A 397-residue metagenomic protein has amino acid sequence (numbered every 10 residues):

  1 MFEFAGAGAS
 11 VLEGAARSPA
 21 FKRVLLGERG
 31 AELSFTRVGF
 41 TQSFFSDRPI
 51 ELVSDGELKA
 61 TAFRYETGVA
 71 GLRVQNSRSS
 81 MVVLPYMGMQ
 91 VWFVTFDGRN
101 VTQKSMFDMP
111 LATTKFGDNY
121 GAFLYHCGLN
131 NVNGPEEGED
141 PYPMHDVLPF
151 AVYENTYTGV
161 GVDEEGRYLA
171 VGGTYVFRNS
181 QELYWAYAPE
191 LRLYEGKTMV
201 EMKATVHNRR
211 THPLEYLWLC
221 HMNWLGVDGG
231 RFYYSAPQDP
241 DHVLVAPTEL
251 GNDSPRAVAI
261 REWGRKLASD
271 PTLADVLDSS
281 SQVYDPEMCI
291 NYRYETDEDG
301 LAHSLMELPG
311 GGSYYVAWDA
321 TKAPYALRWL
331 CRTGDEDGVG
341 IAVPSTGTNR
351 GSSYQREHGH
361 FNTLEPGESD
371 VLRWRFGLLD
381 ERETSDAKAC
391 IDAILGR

Functional and structural regions predicted by a protein language model:
F2-E195, M199-E201, H212-E215, M222-R397: Surface-exposed acidic/polar loop and edge beta-strand patches at domain peripheries
